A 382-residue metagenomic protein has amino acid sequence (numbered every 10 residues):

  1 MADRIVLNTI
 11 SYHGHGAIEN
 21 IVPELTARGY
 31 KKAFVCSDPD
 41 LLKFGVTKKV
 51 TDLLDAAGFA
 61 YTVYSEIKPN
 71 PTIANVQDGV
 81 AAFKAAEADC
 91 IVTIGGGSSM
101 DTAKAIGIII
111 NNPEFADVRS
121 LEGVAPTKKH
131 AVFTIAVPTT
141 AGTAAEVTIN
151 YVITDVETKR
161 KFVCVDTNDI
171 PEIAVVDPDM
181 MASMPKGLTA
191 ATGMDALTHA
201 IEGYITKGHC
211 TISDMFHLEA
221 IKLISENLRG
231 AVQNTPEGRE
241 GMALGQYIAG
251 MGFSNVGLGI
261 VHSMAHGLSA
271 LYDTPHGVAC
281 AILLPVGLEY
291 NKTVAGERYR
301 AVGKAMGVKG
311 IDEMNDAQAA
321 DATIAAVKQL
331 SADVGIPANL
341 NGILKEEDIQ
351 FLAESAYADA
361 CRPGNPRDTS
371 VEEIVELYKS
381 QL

Functional and structural regions predicted by a protein language model:
M1-Y64: An N-terminal, well-structured beta->alpha segment
I18-I21, K43-V46, I73-V76, S99-A103 (+3 more regions): Short glycine/serine/threonine-rich phosphate/pyrophosphate-binding segments that cradle anionic phosphate groups
L42-F115, R229-R239: N-terminal small/polar loop signature for handling phosphorylated ligands or for N-terminal nucleophile
A74-D179: Glycine/threonine-rich beta-strand-loop-alpha-helix active-site module that forms ligand/phosphate-binding
N150-V256: Carboxylate- and glycine-rich phosphate/diphosphate-binding segment that chelates Mg2+/Mn2+
V256-A322: C-terminal catalytic subdomain
Y299, K309-L382: C-terminal charged capping/lid subdomain of soluble metabolic enzymes
